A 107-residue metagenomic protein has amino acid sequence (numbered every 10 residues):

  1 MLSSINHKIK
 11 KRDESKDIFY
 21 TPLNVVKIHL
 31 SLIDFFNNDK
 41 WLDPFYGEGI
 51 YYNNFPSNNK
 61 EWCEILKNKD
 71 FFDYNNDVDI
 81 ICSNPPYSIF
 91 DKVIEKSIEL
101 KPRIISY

Functional and structural regions predicted by a protein language model:
M1-F55: S-adenosyl-L-methionine
Y20, K69-D70: Secondary-structure junction/capping motif
H29-L30, K40-F55, F71, N75-E99 (+1 more regions): Conserved proline-anchored active-site loop of SAM-dependent methyltransferases that bridges a beta-strand
D43, W62-K67: Conserved acidic E/D residue at the C-terminus of a beta-strand in Rossmann-like folds
P56-E61: Structural alpha-beta junctions
